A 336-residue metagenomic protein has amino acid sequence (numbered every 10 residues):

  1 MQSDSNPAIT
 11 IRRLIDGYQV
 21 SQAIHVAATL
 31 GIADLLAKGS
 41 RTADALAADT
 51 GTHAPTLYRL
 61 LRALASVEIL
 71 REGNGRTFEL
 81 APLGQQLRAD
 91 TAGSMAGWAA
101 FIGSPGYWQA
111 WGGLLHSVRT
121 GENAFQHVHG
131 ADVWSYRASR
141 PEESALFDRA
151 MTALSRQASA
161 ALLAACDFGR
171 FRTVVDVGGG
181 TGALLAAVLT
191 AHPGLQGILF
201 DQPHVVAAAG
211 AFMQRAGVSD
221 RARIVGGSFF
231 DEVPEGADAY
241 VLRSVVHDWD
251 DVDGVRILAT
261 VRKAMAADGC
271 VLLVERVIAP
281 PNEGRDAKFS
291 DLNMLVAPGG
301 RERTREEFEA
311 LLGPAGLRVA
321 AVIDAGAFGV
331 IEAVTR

Functional and structural regions predicted by a protein language model:
Q2, A8-T42, A48-D49, A54-R172: Conserved Class I S-adenosyl-L-methionine-dependent methyltransferase catalytic core
I69, P193, L317: Short phosphate-binding/catalytic loops that engage adenosine nucleotides
T77-E79, I278, A325-A327: Conserved beta-strand edge residues that scaffold enzyme active sites
G93-E283, G329-V330, R336: Conserved adenosyl
C270-A315, V319-A321: C-terminal alpha-helical "lid/dimerization" subdomain adjacent to the S-adenosyl-L-methionine
L317-R336: Core SAM-dependent methyltransferase catalytic element
